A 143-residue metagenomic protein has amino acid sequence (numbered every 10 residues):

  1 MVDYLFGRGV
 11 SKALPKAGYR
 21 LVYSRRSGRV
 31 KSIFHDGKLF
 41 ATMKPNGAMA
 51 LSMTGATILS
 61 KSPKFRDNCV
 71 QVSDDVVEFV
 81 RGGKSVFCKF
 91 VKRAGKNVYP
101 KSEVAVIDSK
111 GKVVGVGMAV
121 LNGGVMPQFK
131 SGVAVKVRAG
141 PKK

Functional and structural regions predicted by a protein language model:
V2-L21, R25, R29, H35-P100 (+1 more regions): Beta-strand/loop-dominated core regions that host nucleotide or nucleotide-derived cofactor-binding catalytic loops
